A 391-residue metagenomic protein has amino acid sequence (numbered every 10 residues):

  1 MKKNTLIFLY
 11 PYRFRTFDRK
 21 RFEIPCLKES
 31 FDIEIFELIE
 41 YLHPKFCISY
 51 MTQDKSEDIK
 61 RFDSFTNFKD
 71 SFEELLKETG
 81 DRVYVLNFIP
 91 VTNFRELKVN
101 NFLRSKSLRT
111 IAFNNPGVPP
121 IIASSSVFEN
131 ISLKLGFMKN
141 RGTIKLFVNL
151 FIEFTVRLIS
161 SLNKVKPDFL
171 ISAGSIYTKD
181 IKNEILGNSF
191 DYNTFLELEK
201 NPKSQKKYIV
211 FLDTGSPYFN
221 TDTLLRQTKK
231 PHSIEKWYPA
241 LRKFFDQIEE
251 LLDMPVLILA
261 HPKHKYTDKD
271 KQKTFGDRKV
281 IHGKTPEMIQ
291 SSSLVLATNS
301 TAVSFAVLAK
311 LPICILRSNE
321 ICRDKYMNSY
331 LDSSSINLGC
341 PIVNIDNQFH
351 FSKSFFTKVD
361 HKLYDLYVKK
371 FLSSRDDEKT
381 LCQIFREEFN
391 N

Functional and structural regions predicted by a protein language model:
M1-L6, S30, D81, P202-Y208: A short, charged/proline- and glycine-enriched loop that marks the coil->beta-strand transition at the N-terminal
L6-S30, F36-E197, A302-V303: Active-site and donor-binding regions of nucleotide-sugar-utilizing enzymes
I7-F8, I35, A112, F211 (+2 more regions): Structural beta-sheet core signal
I59-F72, L186-D191, L196-E197, R242 (+2 more regions): Donor nucleotide-activated moiety binding/catalytic core segment of transferases that use nucleotide-activated donors
K106-R109, M254, K310-L311: A short helix->loop->beta-strand "cap" motif at the edges of active sites that frequently abuts
N193-D268: Conserved catalytic-core segment of nucleotide-activated headgroup transferases in glycan assembly
K269-T274, T301-R375: Catalytic binding pocket for nucleotide-activated donors in carbohydrate/polymer assembly enzymes
D365-N391: C-terminal alpha-helical cap of glycosyltransferases
